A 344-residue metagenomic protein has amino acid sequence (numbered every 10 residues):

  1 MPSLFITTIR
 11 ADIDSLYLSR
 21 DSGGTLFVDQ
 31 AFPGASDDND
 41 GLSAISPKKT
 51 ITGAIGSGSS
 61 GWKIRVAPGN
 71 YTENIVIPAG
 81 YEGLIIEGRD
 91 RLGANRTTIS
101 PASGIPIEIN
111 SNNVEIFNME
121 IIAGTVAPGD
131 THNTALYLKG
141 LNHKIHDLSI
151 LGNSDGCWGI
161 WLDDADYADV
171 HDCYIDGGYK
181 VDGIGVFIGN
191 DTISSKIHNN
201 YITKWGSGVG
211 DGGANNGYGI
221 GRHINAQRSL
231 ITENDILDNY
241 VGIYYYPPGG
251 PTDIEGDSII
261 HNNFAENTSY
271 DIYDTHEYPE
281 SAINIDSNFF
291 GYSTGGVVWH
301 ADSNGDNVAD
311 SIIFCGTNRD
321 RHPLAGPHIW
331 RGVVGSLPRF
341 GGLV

Functional and structural regions predicted by a protein language model:
M1-S19: Short, low-complexity N-terminal tether/leader segments at secretion or assembly junctions of large, surface-exposed
F5, R10, R65, V76 (+15 more regions): Extracellular beta-strand solenoid repeats
I13-G53, P68, R89-R91, D306-V308 (+3 more regions): Right-handed parallel beta-helix/beta-solenoid
N39-D40, S258, E266-V344: Functionally critical loop-and-helix segments that line ligand-binding/catalytic clefts of soluble enzyme domains
S59, Y81-E82, S111-N112, I116 (+15 more regions): Parallel beta-helix/beta-solenoid
N74-P78, I105-N110, P128-K139, G156-D164 (+6 more regions): Glycine-rich beta-solenoid repeat tracts in large extracellular/virion proteins
E82-L136, H146-D147, G152-S154, Y179 (+1 more regions): Right-handed parallel beta-helix/beta-spiral solenoid domain characteristic of secreted/periplasmic
M119, L148, C173, N200 (+5 more regions): Consensus "Asn ladder" position of solenoid repeat domains
